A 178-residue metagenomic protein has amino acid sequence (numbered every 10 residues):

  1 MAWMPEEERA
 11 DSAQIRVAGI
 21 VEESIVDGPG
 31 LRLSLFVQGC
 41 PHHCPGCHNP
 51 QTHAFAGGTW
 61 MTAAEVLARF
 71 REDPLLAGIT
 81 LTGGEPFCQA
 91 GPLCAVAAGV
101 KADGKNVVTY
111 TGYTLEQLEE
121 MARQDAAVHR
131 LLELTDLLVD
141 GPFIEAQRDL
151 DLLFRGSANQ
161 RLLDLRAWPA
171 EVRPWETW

Functional and structural regions predicted by a protein language model:
M1-F36, P41, P45, N49-F55 (+1 more regions): N-terminal [4Fe-4S]-dependent radical SAM core
E8, S12-A18, L31, N49-L131: Conserved Radical SAM active-site core
V21, P142, R166: Residues at the C-termini of beta-strands that transition into short coil/loop
D73-T80, V139-P142, P169-T177: Conserved C-terminal portion of the radical SAM core fold that forms the substrate/S-adenosylmethionine-binding
P86, F143-I144: Short glycine-rich anion-binding loops that position phosphate/pyrophosphate groups of nucleotides and phosphorylated
Q89-G104, V108, R148-W178: P-loop/Walker A phosphate-binding loop and immediately adjacent motor/lid segment at beta-alpha junctions
T135-L137: Well-ordered beta-strand positions
